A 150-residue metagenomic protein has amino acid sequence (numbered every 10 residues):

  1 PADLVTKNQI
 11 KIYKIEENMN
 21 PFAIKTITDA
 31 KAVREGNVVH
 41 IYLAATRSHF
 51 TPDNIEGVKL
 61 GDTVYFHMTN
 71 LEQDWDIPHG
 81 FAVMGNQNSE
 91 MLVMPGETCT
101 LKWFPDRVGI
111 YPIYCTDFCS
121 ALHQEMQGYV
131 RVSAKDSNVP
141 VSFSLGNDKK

Functional and structural regions predicted by a protein language model:
D3, M19-E35, V93-K150: Extracellular/periplasmic metallocenter environments
L4-I15, M19, V38-V39: Early exported N-terminus immediately downstream of N-terminal targeting peptides
K31-T63: N-terminal edge beta-strand
L43-N54, H67, V83-Q87, G96 (+1 more regions): N-terminal post-signal-peptidase region of extra-cytosolic proteins
R47, N70-E72, P105: Non-cytosolic beta-sheet module surface loops
D53-E56, N88-L92, L101-K102: Beta-strand-rich interaction surfaces with strong enrichment in secreted/lumenal proteins
T63, P78-G80, I110: Exposed beta-strand and adjacent loop surfaces of beta-rich binding modules that mediate intermolecular recognition
H67-E97, A121-G128: Histidine- and aromatic-enriched segments that form or immediately flank copper-ligand environments
